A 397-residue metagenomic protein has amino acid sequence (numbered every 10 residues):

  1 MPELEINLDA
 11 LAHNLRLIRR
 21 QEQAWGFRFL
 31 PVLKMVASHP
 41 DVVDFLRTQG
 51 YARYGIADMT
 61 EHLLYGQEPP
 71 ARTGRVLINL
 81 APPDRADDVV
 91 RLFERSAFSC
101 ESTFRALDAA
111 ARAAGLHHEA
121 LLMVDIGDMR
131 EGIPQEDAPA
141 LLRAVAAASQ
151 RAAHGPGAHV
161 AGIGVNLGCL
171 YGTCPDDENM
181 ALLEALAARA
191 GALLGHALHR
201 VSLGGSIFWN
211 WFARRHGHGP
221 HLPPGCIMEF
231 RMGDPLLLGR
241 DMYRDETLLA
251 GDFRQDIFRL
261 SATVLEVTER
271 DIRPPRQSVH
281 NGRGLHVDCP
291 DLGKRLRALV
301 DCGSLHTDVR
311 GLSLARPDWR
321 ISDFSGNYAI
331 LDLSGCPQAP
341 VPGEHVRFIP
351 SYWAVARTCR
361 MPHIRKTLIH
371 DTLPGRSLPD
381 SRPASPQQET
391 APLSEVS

Functional and structural regions predicted by a protein language model:
M1, A144-H154, Y243-Q255: Short aromatic-glycine motifs in intrinsically disordered, low-complexity regions
M1-L15: Positively charged, low-complexity intrinsically disordered leader regions
E5, F27-L194: Active-site-proximal beta-alpha core segment in soluble small-molecule metabolic enzymes
L11, K34, Y65, L122 (+5 more regions): Conserved, mostly hydrophobic/aromatic
Q21-E22: N-terminal signal-anchor module of multipass membrane proteins
A181-S397: Active-site anion/phosphate-binding pocket segments in diverse small-molecule metabolic enzymes
